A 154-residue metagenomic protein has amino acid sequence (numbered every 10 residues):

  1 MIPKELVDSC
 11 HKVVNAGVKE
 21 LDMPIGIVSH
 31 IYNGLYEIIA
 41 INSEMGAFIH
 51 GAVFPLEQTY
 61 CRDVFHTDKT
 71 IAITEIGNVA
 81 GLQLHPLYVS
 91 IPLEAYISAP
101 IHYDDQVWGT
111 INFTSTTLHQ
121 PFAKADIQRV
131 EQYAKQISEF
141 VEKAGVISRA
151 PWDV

Functional and structural regions predicted by a protein language model:
M1-V13, W152: Signal-transducing coiled-coil linker helices
H11-E20, D63, L87: Amphipathic alpha-helical regulatory segments at dimerization interfaces that relay allosteric signals between sensory
N15-V18, M23-H30, Y36-E37: Short, hydrophobic-rich beta-strand element in sensory/regulatory alpha-beta domains
S29-I49: GAF sensory/regulatory domain recognition with acknowledged cross-activation on helical regulatory dimers
I31, A47-L84: Regulatory sensory and allosteric helical modules in signal-transduction proteins and certain transcription factors
C61, I101-S115: Sensory-domain boundary capping and coupling elements
E94-H102: A short, aliphatic-rich beta-strand micro-motif
G109, T114-V154: Juxtadomain coupling helices with adjacent low-complexity linkers
